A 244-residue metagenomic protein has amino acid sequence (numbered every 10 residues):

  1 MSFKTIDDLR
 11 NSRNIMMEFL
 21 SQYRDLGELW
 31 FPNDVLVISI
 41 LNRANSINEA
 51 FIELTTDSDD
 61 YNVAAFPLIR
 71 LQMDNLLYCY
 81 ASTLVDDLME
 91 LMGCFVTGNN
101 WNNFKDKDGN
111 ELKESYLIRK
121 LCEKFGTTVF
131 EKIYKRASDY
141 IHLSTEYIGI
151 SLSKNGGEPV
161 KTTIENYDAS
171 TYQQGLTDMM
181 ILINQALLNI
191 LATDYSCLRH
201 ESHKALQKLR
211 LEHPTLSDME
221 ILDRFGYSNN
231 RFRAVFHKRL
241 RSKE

Functional and structural regions predicted by a protein language model:
M1-I69, D74-E244: A cross-kingdom marker of C-terminal helix-rich interaction/assembly modules
